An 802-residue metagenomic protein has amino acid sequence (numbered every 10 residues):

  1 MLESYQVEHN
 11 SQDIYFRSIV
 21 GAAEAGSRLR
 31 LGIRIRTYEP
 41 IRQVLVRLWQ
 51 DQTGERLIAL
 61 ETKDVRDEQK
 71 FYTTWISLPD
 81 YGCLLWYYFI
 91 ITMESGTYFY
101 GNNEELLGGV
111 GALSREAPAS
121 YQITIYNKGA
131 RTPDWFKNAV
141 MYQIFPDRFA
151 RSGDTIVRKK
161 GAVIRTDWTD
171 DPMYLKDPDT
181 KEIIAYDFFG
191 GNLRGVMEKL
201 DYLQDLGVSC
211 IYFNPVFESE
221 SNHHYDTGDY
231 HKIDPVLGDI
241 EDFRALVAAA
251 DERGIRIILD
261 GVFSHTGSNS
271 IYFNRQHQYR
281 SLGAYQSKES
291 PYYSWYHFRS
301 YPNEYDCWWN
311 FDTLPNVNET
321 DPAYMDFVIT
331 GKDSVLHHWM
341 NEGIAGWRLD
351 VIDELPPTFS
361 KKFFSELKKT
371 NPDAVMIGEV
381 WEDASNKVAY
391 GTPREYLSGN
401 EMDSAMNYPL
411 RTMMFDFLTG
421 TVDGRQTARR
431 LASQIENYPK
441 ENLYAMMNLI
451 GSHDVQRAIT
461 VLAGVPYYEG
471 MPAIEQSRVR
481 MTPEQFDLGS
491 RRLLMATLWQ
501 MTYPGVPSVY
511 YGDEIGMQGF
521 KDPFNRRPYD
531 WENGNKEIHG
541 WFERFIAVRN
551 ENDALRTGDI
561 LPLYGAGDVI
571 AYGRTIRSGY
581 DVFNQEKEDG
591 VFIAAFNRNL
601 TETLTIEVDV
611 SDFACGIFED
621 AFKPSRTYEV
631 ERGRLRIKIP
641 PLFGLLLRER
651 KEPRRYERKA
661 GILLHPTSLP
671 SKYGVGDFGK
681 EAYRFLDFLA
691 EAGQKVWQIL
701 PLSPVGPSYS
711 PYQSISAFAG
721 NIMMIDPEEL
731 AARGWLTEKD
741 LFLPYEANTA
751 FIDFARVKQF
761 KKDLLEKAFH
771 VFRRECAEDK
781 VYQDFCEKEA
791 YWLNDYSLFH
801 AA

Functional and structural regions predicted by a protein language model:
M1-F145, R151, V157-K160, T166-D170 (+9 more regions): Carbohydrate-interacting/catalytic domains
V44, V247-R256, S264-H265, S270-S281 (+11 more regions): Active-site-proximal helices and loops of the catalytic beta/alpha 8
V140-Y142, I211-F213, I257-L259, W347 (+6 more regions): Hydrophobic faces of well-ordered beta-strands that scaffold small-molecule active sites in alpha/beta enzyme cores
F145-C210, V216-E342, F363, K369 (+1 more regions): Substrate-binding/active-site clefts of carbohydrate-active enzymes
D147, Y390-G391, L397, S404 (+4 more regions): Aromatic/acidic polysaccharide-binding cleft in carbohydrate-active enzymes
P178-R194, D226-I240, F311-F327, I344-E354 (+5 more regions): The substrate-binding groove and active-site-proximal loops of carbohydrate-active enzymes, especially glycoside
P235-D239, R275-Y301, D373-V375, N400-R411 (+1 more regions): Acidic, His- and aromatic-enriched active-site or binding-groove loops in soluble protein domains that engage sugars
A732-A802: Extended, charge-enriched "interface" segments that sit outside catalytic cores
